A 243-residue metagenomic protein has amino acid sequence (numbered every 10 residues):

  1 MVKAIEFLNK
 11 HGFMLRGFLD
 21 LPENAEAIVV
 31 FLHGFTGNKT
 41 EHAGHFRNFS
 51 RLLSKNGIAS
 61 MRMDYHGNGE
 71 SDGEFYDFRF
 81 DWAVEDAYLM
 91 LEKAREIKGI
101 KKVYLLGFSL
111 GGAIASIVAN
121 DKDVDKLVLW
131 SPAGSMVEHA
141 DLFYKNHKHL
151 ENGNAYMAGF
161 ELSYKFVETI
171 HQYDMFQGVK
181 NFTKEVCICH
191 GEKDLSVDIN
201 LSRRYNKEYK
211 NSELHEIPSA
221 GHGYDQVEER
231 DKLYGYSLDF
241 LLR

Functional and structural regions predicted by a protein language model:
M1-N24: N-terminal cap/lid segment of alpha/beta-hydrolase-fold proteins
E23-K55, S60-D64: Short, surface-exposed "cap/lid" segments of acyl-processing enzymes
N68-K98: Catalytic nucleophile-loop/oxyanion-hole region of alpha/beta-hydrolase and closely related hydrolase-like folds
K98-S109: Alpha/beta-hydrolase fold nucleophile elbow
D121-L162: Hydrolase active-site cap/lid region
F182-T183, I188-H190, D194: Short beta-strand/loop motif that positions the catalytic acidic residue of the alpha/beta-hydrolase fold
L195-L201, D225: Conserved alpha/beta-hydrolase "acid-adjacent" motif
A220-Y234: Catalytic histidine-centered segment of alpha/beta-hydrolase-like enzymes
